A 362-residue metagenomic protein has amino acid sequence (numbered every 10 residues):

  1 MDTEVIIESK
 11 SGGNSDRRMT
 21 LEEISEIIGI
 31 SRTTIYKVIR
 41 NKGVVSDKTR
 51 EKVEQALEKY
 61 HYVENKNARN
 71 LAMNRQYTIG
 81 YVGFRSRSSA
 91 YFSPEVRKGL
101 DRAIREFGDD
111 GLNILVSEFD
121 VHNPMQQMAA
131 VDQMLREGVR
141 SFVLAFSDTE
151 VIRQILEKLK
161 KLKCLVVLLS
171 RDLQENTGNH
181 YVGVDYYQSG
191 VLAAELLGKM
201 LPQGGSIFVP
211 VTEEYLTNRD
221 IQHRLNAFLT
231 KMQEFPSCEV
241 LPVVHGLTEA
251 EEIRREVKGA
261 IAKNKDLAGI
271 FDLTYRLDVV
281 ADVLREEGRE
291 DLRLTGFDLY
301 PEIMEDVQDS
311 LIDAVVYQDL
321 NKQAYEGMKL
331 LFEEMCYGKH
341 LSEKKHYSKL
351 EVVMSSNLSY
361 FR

Functional and structural regions predicted by a protein language model:
M1-R75: N-terminal helix-turn-helix DNA-binding module of bacterial transcription factors
E64-Q126: Amphipathic helical "hinge" segments at domain boundaries
R85-S93, L115-Q126, D148, G183-V191 (+5 more regions): Hinge/beta->alpha junction and helix N-cap segments in small-molecule ligand-binding domains
M134, S141-K160, F228, E239-M304: Hydrophobic alpha-helical
D148-Q188, Y300-I312: Flexible loop/hinge segments that line or gate small-molecule binding clefts
Y181-I207, I253-R254, I303, Q318-C336: Hydrophobic alpha-helical segments within soluble ligand-binding/sensing domains
M232-F235, D319-R362: Hinge/cleft segment of the Venus flytrap/periplasmic-binding protein
